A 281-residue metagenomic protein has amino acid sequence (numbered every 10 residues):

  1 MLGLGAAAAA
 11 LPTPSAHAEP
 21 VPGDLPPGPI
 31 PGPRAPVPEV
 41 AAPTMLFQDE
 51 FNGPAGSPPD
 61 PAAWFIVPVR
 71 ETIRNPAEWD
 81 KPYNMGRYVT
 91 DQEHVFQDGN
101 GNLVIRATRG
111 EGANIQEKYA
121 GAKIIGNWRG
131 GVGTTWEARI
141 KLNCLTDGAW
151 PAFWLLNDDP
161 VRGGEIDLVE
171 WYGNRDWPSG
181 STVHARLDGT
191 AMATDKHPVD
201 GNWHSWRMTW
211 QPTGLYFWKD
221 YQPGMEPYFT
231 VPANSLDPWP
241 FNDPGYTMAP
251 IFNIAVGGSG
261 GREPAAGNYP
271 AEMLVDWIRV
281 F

Functional and structural regions predicted by a protein language model:
M1-S15: N-terminal export signals
A16-P20: Boundary at the C-terminal end of the N-terminal hydrophobic targeting segment
V21-F281: GH16 jelly-roll
